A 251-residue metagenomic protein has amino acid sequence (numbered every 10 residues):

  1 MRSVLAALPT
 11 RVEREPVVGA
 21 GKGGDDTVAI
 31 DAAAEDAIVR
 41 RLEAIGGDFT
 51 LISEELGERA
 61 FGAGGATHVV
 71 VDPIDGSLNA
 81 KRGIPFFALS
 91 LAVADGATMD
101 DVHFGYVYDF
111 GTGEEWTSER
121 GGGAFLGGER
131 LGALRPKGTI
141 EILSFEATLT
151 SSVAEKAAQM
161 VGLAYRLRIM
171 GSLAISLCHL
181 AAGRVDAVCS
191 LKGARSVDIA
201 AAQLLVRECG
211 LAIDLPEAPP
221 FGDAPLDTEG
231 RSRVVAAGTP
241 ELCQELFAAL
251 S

Functional and structural regions predicted by a protein language model:
M1-E13, A158-V161, C178-S251: Oxyanion/phosphate-interacting regions
M1-I74, F247-S251: N-terminal subdomain of lithium-sensitive/metallo-dependent phosphomonoesterases centered on the IMPase/IPPase/PAP
D31, L42, S77, S118 (+2 more regions): Residue-level signal for inorganic ion chemistry
D48-T50, R166, D186, A212: Residue-level detector of anion-binding/catalytic polar loops
T50, F104, I142, D186-A187: Short, Asp-centered acidic motifs that coordinate Mg2+ and/or phosphate in catalytic or ligand-binding sites
T50-E54, V71, A80, L126 (+2 more regions): General beta-strand structural signal in soluble alpha/beta enzymes
T67-D101: Glycine-rich active-site/cofactor-binding loop and its immediate structural neighborhood
A88-C178, E229-S251: Acidic beta-strand-loop-alpha-helix segment within the catalytic core of divalent metal-dependent phosphate-processing
